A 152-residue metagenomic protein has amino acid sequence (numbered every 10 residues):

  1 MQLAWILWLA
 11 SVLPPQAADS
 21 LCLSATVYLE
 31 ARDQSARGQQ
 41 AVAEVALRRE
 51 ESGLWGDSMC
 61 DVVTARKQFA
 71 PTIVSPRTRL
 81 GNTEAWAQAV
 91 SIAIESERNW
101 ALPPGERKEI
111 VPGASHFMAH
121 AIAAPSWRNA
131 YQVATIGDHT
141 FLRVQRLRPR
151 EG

Functional and structural regions predicted by a protein language model:
M1-W8: Sec-dependent signal peptide recognition, specifically the positively charged N-region followed immediately by
W8-L9, L13-G152: Bacterial extracytoplasmic/cell-wall-associated proteins, especially those involved in peptidoglycan
